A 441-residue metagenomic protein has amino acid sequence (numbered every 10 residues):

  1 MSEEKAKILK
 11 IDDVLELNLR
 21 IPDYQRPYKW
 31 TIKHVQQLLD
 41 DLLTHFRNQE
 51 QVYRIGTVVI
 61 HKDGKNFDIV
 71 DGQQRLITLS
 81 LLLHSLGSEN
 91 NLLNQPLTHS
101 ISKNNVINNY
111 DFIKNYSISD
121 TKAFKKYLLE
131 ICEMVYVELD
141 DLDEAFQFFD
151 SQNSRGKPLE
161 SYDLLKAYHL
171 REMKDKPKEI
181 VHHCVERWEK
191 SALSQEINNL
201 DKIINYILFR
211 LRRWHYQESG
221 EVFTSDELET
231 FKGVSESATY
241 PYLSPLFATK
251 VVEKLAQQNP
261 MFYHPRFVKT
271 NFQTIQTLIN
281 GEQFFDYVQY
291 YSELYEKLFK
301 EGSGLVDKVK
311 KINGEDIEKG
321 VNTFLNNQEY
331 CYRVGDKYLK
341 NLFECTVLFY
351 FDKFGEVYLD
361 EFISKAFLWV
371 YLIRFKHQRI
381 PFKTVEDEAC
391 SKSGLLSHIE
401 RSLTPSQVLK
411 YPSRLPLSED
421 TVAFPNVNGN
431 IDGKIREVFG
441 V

Functional and structural regions predicted by a protein language model:
M1-V441: Flexible coil/loop and intrinsically disordered segments
